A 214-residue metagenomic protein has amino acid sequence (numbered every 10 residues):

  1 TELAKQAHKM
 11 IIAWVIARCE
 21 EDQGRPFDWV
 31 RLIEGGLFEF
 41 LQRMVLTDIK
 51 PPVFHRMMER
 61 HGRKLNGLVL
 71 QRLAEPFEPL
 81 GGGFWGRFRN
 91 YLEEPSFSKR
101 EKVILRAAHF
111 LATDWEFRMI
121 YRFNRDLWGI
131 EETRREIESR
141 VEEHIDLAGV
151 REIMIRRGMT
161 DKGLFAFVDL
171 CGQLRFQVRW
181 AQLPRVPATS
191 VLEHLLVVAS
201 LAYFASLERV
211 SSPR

Functional and structural regions predicted by a protein language model:
T1-R214: Alpha-helical, largely C-terminal catalytic domains that coordinate divalent metal ions via clustered Asp/Glu/His
